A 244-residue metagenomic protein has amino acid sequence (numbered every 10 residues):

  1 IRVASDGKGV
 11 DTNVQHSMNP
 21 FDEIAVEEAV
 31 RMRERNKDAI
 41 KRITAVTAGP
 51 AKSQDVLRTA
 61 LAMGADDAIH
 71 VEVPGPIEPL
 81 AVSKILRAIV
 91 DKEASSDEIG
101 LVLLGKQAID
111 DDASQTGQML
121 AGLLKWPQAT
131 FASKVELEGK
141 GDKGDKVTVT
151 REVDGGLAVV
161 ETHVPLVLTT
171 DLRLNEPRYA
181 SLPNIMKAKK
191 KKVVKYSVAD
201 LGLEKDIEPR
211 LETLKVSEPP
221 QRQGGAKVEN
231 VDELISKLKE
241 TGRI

Functional and structural regions predicted by a protein language model:
I1-I244: N-terminal glycine-rich FAD/FM-binding segment characteristic of electron-transfer flavoproteins
